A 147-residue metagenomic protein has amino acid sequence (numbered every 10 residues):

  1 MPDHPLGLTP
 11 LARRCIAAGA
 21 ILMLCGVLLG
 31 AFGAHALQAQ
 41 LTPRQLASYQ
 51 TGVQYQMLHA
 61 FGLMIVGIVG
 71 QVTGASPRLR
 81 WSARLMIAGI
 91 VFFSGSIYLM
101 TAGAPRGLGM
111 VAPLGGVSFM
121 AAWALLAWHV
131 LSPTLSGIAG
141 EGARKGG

Functional and structural regions predicted by a protein language model:
P5-A12, A39-T42, G74-S76: Helix-boundary and loop/linker segments of multi-pass membrane transporters
G7-M23, R78-M86: Interfacial segments of alpha-helical transmembrane regions
A20, A83-I97, A112-A127: Hydrophobic alpha-helical segments of small multi-pass membrane proteins
I21, C25-A31, A47-V72, M86-S94: Core segments of alpha-helical transmembrane spans in multipass integral membrane proteins
A34-Y49, G95-V117: Interfacial helix-loop-helix junctions of multi-pass membrane proteins
A60-T73, A121-P133: Membrane-interfacial alpha-helical segments at the cytosolic side of multi-pass membrane proteins
G67-L79, T101-P105: Juxtamembrane helix-break-helix junctions at the cytosolic face of small multi-pass alpha-helical membrane proteins
G140-E141: Glycine-biased, low-complexity coil/linker segments
